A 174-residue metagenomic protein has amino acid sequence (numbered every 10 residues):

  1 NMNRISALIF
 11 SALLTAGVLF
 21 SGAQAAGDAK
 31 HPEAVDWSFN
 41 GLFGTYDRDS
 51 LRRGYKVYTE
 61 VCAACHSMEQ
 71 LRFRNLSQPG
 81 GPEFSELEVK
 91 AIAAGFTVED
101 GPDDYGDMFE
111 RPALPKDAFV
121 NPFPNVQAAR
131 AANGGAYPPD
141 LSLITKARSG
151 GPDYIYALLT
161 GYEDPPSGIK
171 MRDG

Functional and structural regions predicted by a protein language model:
N3-T45: Post-cleavage N-terminal segment of exported redox proteins
H31-K56, S67-E86: Electrostatic cytochrome c docking/interface patches
P32-L42, D117-P124, A131: Short, contiguous pre-domain boundary segments
G44-L51, Y55, A131-G134, R148 (+1 more regions): Solvent-exposed, acidic/flexible segments
K56-M68, V120-V126, Y137-K146, Y154-A157: C-type cytochrome heme c attachment motif
Q78-G106: Active-site-surrounding "flap" and adjacent substrate/cofactor-binding loops of secreted or lumenal enzymes, prototyped
A113-V120, G134, R148-S149, G161-P165: Soluble non-transmembrane domains of integral membrane proteins
P152-G174: Extracytoplasmic/lumenal ectodomains and periplasmic regions of secretory and membrane proteins
